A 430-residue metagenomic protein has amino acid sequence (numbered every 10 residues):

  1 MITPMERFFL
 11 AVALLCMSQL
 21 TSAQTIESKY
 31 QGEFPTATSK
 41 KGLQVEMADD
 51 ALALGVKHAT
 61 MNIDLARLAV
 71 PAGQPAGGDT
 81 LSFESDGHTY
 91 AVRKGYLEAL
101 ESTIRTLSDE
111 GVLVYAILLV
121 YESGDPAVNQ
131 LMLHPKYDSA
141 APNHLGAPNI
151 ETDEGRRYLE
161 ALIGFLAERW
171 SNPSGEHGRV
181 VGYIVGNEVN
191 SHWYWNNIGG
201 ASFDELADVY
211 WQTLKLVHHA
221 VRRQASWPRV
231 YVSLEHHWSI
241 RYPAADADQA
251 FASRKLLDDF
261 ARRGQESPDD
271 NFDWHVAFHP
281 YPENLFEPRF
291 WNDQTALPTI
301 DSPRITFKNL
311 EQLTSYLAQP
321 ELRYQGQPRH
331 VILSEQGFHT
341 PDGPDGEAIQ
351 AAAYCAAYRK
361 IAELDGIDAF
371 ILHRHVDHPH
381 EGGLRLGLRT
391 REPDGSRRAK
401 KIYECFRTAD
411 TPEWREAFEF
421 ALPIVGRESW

Functional and structural regions predicted by a protein language model:
M1-F9: Bacterial N-terminal signal peptides that target proteins for export
L10-Q19: Bacterial N-terminal signal peptides
Q24-A66: Boundary/entry segment of secreted carbohydrate-active catalytic domains
T38-G42, H58-T60, G111-Y115, V180-I184 (+4 more regions): Structural preference for beta-strand elements that scaffold enzyme active sites
M47-D50, Y96-T106, L162, T213-V217 (+4 more regions): A general structural detector for well-ordered alpha-helical segments in enzyme core domains, enriched
H58-A244, E283-N284, D377-G382: Substrate-binding cleft and catalytic face of glycoside hydrolase catalytic domains, especially the flexible beta-alpha
S139-P142, I150, R179, V189 (+2 more regions): Aromatic-rich peripheral "rim/lid" segments of glycoside hydrolase catalytic domains that contact and position glycan
L159-L162, A167-P173, R179, E205-E347: Noncatalytic carbohydrate-binding groove/subsite architecture in carbohydrate-active enzymes
